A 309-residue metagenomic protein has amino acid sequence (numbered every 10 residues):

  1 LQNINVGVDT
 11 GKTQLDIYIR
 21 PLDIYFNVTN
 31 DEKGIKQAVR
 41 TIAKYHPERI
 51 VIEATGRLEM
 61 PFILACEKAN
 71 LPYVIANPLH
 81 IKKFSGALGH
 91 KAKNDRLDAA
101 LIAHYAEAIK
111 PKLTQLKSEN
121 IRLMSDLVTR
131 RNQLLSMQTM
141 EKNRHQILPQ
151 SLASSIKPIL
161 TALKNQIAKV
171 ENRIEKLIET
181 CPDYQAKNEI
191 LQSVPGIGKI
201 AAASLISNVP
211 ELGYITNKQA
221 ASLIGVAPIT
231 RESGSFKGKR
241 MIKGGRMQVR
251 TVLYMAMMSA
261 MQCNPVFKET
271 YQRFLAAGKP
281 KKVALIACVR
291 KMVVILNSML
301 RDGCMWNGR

Functional and structural regions predicted by a protein language model:
Q2-R20, I102, A203: Gly/Thr-rich phosphate-binding beta-strand-loop-beta motif of the actin/hexokinase/Hsp70
R20-R49: Nucleic-acid-processing active sites and adjacent nucleic-acid-binding tracks, predominantly divalent metal-dependent
F26-V28, N70-P78: Short hydrophobic/aromatic-enriched beta-strand-loop microsegments
P47-L58: Short glycine-rich phosphate-binding loop at a beta-alpha junction
V74-S193: Long, charge-rich intrinsically disordered scaffolds of nucleic-acid metabolism proteins
K199, A203-A277, K281: Phosphate-backbone recognition surface of nucleic-acid-processing proteins
G234-K239, T270-R309: Low-complexity, acidic/Ser/Thr- and charged residue-rich accessory regions of DNA metabolism proteins
